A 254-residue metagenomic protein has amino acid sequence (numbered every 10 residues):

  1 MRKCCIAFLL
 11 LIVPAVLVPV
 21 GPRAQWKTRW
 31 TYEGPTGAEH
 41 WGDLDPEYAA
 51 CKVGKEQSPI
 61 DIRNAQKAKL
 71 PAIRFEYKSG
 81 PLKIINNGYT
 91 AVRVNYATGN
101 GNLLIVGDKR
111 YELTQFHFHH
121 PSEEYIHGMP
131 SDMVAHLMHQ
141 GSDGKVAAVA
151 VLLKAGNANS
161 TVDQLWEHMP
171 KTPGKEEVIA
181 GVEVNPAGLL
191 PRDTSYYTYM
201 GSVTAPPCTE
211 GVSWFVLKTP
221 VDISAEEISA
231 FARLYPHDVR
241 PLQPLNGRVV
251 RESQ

Functional and structural regions predicted by a protein language model:
C4, V20-Q254: Alpha-carbonic anhydrase
A7-V16: Bacterial N-terminal signal peptides
